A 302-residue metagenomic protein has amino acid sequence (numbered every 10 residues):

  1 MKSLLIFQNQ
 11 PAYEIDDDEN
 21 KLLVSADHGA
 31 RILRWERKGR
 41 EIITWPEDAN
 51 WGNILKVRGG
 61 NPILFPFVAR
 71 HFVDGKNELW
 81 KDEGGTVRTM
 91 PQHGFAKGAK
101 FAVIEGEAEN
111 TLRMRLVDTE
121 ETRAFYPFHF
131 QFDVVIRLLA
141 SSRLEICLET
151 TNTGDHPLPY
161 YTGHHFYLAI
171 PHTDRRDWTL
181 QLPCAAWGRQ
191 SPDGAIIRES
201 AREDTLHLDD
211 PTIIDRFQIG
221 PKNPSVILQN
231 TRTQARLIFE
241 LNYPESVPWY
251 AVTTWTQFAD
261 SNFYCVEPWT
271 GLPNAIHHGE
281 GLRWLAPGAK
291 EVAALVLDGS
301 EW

Functional and structural regions predicted by a protein language model:
M1-L139, R143-E145, T153-L158, F166-W302: Surface-exposed acidic/polar loop and edge beta-strand patches at domain peripheries
G163: Non-heme Fe(II) oxygenase metal-center motifs and adjacent flexible, charged/small-residue loops
